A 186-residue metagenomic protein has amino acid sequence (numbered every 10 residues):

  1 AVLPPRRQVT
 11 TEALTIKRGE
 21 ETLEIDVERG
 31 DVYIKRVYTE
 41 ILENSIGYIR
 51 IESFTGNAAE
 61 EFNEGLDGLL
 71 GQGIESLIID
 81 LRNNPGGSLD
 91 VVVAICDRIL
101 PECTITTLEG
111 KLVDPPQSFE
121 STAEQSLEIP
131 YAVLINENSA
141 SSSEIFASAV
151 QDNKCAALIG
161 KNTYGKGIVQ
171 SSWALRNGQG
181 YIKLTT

Functional and structural regions predicted by a protein language model:
V2-N177: Cleft-lining beta-strand/loop regions that shape enzyme active-site pockets
L3, K183-T186: Short, intrinsically disordered, charge-balanced linker/junction segments flanking boundaries in proteins
G178-I182: A short pocket-lining beta-strand/turn micro-motif at the edge of beta-sheets
